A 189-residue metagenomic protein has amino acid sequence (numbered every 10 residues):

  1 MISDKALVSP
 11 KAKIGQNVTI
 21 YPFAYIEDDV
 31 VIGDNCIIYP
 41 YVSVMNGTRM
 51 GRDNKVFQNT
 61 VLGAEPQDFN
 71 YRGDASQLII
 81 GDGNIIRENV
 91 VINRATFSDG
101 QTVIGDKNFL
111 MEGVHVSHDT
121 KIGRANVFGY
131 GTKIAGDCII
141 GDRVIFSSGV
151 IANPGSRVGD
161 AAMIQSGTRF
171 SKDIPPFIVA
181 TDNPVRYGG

Functional and structural regions predicted by a protein language model:
I2-T181: Structural signal for interior beta-strand "rungs" in well-ordered beta-sheet cores of soluble enzyme domains
N183-G189: Conserved beta-strand-loop-alpha-helix hinge in the C-terminal portion of ABC ATPase nucleotide-binding domains
